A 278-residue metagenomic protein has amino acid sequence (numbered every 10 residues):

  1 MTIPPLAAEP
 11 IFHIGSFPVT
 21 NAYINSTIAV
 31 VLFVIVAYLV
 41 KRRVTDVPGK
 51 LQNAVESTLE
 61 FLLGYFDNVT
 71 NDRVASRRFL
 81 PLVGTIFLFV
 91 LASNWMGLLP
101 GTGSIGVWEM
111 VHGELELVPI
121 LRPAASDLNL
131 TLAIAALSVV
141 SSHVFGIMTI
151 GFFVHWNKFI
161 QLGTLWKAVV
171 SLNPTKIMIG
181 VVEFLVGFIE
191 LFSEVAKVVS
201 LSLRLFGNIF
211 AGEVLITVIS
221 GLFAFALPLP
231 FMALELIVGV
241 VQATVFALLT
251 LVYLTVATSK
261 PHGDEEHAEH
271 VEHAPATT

Functional and structural regions predicted by a protein language model:
M1-T278: Selective transmembrane helix interface/packing segments
